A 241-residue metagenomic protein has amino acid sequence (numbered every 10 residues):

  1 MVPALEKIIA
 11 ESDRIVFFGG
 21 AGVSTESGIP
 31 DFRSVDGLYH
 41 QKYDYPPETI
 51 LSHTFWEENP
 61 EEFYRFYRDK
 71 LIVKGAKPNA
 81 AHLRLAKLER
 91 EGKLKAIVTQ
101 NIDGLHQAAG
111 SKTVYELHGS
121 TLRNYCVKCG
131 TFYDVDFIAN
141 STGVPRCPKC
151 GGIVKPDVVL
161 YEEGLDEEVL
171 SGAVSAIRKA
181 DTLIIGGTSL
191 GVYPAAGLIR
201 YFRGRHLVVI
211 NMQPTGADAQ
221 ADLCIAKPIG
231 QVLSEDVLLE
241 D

Functional and structural regions predicted by a protein language model:
M1-D241: Conserved catalytic core of sirtuin-type NAD+-dependent deacylases
